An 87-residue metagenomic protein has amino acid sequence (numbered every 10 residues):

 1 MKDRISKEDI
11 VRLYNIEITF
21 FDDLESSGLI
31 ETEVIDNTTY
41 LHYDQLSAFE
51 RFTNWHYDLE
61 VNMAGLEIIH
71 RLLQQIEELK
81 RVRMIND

Functional and structural regions predicted by a protein language model:
M1-I18: Polyanion-binding surface elements
K2, R12, S26-D87: Arg/Lys-rich, alpha-helical DNA-contact motif
F21-D22: Short, hydrophobic-biased segments on the C-terminal half of alpha helices that form "recognition helices"
